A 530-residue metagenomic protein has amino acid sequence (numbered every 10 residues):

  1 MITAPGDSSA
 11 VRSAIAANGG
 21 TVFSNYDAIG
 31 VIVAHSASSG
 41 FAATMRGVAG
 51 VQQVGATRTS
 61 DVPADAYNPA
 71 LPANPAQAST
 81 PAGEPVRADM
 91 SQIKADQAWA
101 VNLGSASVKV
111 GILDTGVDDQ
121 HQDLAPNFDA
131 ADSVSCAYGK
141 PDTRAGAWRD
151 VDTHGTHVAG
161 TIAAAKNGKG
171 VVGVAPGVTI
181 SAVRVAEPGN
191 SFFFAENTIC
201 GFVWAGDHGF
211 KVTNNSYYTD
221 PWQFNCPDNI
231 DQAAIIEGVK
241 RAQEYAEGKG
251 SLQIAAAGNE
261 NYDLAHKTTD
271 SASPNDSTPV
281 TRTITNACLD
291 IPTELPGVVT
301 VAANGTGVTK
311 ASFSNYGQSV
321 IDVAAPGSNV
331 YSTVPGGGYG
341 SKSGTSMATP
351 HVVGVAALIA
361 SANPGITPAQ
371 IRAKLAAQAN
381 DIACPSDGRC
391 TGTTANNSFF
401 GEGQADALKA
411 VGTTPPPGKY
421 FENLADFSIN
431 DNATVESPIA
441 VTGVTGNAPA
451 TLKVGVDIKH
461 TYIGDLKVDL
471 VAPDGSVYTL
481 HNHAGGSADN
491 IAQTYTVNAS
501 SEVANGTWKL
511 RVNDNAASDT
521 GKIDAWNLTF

Functional and structural regions predicted by a protein language model:
S9-V86: Autoinhibitory propeptides
I15, A34, V54, A98 (+12 more regions): Residue-level detector of buried hydrophobic side-chain packing in well-ordered secondary-structure elements
T80-T179, A186-E187, C200, G206-A234 (+3 more regions): Active-site core segment of subtilase-fold serine proteases
S105-A106, V185-P292, P335-P350, N396: Substrate-binding/access-modulating region of protease and related hydrolase catalytic domains
S105-K109, P176-S181, D207-T213, E247-Q253 (+4 more regions): Loop/turn elements at helix/coil->beta-strand transitions in domains of secreted/extracellular proteins
A137-P141, A303-M347: Catalytic-core environment of secreted peptidases
T161-I162, S181-P188, K211-V212, A325-F400 (+1 more regions): Hydrolase catalytic cores
T414-F530: Loop and turn regions of beta-sandwich accessory domains that flank beta-strands and are enriched in small/polar
